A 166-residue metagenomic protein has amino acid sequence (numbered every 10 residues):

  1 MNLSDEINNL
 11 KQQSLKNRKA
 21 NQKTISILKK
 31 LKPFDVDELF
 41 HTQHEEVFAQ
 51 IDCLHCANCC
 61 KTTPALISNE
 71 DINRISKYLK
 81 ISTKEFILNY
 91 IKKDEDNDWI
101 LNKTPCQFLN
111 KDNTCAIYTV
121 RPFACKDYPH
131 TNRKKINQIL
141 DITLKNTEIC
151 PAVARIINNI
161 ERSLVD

Functional and structural regions predicted by a protein language model:
M1-D166: Short loop/turn segments that flank or connect secondary-structure elements
